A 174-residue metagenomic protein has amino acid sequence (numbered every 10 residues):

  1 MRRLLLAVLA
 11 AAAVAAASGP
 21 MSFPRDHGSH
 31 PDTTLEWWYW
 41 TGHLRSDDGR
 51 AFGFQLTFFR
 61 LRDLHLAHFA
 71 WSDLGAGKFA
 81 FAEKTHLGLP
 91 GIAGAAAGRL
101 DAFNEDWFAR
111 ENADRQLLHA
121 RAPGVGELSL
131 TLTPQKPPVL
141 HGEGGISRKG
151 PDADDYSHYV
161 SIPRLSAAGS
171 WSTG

Functional and structural regions predicted by a protein language model:
M1-R2, P24: Short, intrinsically disordered low-complexity segments
R3-A12: Sec-dependent N-terminal signal peptides
A16-G174: Targeting-peptide/extracellular-domain and disordered-appendage signature
